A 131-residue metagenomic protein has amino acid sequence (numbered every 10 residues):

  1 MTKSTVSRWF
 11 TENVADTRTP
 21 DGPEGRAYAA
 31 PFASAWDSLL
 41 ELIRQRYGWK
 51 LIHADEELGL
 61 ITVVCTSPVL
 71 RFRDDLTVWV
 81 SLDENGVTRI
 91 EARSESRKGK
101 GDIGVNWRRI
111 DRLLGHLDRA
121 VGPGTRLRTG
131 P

Functional and structural regions predicted by a protein language model:
M1-P131: Ser/Thr-rich, low-complexity intrinsically disordered terminal regions
